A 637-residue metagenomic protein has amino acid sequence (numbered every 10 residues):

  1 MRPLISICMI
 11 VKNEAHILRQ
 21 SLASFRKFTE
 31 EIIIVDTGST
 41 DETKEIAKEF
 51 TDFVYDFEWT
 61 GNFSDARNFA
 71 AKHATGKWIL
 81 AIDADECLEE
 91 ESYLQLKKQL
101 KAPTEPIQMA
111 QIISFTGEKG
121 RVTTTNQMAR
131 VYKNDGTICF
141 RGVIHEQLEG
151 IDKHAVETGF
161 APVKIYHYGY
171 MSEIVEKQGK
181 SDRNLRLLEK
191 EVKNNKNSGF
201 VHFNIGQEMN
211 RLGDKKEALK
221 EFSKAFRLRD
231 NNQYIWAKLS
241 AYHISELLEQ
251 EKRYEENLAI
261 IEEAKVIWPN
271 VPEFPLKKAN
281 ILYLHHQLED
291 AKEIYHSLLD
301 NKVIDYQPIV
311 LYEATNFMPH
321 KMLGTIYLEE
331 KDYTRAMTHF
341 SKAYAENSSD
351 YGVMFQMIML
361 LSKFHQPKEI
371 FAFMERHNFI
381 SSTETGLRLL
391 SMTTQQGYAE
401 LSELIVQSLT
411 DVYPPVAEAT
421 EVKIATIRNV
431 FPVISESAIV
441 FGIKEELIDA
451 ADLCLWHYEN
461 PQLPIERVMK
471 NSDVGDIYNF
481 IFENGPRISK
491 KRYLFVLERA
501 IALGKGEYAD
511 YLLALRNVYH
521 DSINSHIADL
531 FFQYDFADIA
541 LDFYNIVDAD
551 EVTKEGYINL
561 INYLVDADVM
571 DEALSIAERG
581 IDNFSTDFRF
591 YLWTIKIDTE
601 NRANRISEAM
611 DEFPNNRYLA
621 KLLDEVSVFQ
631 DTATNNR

Functional and structural regions predicted by a protein language model:
S6-F28: Short, well-formed alpha-helical segments that are part of the catalytic scaffolds of diverse glycosyltransferases
H16-R19, D41-F50, E91: Acidic helix N-cap motif at the loop->helix transition within catalytic regions of sugar-transfer enzymes
E30-G38, Y55, A84: Short beta-strand/loop segment that forms part of the nucleotide-sugar
D36-E45, W59: A conserved acidic beta->alpha catalytic loop
D65-A71, I82, E89-G213, E217: Catalytic-site signature of metal-activated, phosphate-bearing donor transferases, centered on the GT-A/GT-A-like
I79: Short aromatic/hydrophobic "clamp" motif used to bind/position activated sugar donors
L219-K224, Y254-K265, D290-S297, Y333-K342 (+9 more regions): Alpha-helical repeat scaffolds
